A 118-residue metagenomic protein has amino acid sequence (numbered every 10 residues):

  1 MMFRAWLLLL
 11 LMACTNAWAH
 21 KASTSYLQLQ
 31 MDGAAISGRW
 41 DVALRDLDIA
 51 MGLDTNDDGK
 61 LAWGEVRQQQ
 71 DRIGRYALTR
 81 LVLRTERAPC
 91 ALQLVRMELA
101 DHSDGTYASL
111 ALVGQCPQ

Functional and structural regions predicted by a protein language model:
M2-L9: Sec-dependent signal peptide recognition, specifically the positively charged N-region followed immediately by
C14-N16: N-terminal signal peptide c-region/cleavage motif recognized by signal peptidases
W18-Q118: N-terminal soluble domains immediately following signal/targeting peptides that reside in extracytoplasmic
